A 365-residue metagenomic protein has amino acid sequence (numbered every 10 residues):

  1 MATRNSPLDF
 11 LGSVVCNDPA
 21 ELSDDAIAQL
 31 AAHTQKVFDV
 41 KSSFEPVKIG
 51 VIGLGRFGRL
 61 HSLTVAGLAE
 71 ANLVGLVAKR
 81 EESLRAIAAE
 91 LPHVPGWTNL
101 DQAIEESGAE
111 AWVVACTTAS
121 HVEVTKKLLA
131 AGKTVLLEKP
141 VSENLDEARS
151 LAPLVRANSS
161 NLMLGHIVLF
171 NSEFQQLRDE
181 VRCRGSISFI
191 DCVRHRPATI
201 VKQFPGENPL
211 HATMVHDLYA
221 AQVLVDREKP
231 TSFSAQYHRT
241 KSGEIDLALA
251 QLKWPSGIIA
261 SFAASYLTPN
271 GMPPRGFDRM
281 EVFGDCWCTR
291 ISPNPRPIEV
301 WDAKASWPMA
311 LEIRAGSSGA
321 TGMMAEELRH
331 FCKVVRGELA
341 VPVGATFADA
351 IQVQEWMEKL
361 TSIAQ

Functional and structural regions predicted by a protein language model:
M1-S43, A111-V114, P255, H330-Q365: C-terminal helix-rich "cap/oligomerization" subdomain common to oxidoreductases
F10-T34, H216-P297, A325-E338: Contiguous beta-strand/loop segments that form the cofactor/metal-binding neighborhood of enzyme cores
L54-G55: Glycine-rich Rossmann-fold phosphate-binding loop(s) that bind the pyrophosphate of adenine dinucleotide cofactors
G58-H61, H121: N-terminal Rossmann-fold NAD(P) dinucleotide-binding loop
L68-A88: NAD(P)-binding Rossmann-fold cofactor-contacting core
L91-L154: Beta-loop-alpha module in the N-terminal Rossmann-like domain of NAD(P)-dependent dehydrogenases, especially those
A119, S142-V201: A contiguous active-site-proximal alpha/beta segment in oxidoreductase catalytic domains
G165-S172, A198-T231, I245-L247, A350: Mid-domain beta-loop-alpha active-site segment that forms a flexible, acidic cofactor/metal-binding surface
